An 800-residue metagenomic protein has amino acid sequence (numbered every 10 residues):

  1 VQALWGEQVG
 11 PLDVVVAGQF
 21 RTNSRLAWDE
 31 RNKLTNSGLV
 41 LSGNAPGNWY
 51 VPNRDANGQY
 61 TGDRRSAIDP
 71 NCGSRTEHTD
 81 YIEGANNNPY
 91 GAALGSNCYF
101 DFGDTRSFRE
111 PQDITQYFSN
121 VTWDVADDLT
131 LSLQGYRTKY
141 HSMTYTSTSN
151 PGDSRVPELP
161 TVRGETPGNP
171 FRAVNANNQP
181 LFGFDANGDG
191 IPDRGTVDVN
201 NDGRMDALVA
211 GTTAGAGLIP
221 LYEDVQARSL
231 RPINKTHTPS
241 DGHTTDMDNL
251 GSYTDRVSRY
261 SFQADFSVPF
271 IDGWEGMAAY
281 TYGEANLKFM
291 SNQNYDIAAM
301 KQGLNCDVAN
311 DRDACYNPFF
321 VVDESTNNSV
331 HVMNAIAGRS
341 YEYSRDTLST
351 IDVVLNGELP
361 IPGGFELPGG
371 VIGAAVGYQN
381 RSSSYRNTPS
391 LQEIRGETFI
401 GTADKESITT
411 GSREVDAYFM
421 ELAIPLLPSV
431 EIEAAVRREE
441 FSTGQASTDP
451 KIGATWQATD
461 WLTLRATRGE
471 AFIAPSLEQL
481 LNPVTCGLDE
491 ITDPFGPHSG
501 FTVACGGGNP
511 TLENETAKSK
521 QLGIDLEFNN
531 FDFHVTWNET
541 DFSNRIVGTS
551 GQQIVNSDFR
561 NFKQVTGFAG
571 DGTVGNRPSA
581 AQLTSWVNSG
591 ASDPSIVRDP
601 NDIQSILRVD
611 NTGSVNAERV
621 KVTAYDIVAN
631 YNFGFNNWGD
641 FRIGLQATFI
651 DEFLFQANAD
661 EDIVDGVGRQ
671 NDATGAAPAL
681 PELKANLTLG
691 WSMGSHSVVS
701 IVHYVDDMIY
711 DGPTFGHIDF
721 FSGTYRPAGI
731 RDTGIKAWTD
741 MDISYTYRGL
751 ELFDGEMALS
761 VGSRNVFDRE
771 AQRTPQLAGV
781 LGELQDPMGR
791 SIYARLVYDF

Functional and structural regions predicted by a protein language model:
V1-A3, T115-S119, Y260-A264, S349-L355 (+7 more regions): Hydrophobic, lipid-facing positions within transmembrane beta-strands of outer-membrane proteins
V1-N23, D29-N32, Y117-D124, S132-Y136 (+6 more regions): Predominantly transmembrane beta-strands of Gram-negative outer membrane beta-barrel pores used for transport
V9, F20-S24, R137-H141, Y282-K288 (+15 more regions): Transmembrane beta-strands of outer-membrane beta-barrel pores
V9-G10, Q112, D124-A126, I271 (+14 more regions): Outer-membrane beta-barrel channels and translocator barrels
V14-G18, L131-L133, G276-A278, I372-V376 (+13 more regions): Transmembrane beta-strands of outer-membrane beta-barrel proteins
S24-L26, K33-L41, S74-Q112, D128-R413 (+4 more regions): Surface-exposed, low-complexity loop segments enriched in small/polar and acidic residues
G487, F641-E751: C-terminal beta-barrel architecture of Gram-negative outer-membrane proteins
S543, D651, I701-D719, Y747-F800: C-terminal beta-signal and adjacent terminal beta-strands/loops of Gram-negative outer-membrane beta-barrel proteins
